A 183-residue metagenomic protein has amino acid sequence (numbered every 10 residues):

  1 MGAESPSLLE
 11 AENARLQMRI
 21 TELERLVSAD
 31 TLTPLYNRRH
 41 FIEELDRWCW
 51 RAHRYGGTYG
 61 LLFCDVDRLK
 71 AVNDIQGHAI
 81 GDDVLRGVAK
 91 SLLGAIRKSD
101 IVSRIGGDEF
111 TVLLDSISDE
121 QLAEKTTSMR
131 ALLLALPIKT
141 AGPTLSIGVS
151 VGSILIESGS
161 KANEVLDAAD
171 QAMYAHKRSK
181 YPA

Functional and structural regions predicted by a protein language model:
M1-L32, R38-W50, D100-I101, L113: Signal-transducing coiled-coil linker helices
E24-E43, C64-G77, R86: Conserved nucleotide-binding and Mg2+-coordinating catalytic segments in signaling enzymes
F41, L45-D46, L85, A89-L92 (+2 more regions): Heptad-repeat coiled-coil signal-transmission/dimerization helices
I80-I101, E109: Active-site-proximal alpha-helical element of nucleotidyl cyclase-like catalytic domains and analogous helices
V84, T111-M129: Short helix/loop segment flanking the catalytic signature motif in cyclic-nucleotide metabolism enzymes
A89-K90, Q121-K139: Alpha-helical scaffold within the catalytic cores of cyclic-nucleotide enzymes
R104, L133-V149, Y181: Catalytic core regions of nucleotide second-messenger enzymes
A123, T127, A141, I154-A183: Catalytic-core segments of nucleotide cyclases and related cyclic-nucleotide turnover enzymes
